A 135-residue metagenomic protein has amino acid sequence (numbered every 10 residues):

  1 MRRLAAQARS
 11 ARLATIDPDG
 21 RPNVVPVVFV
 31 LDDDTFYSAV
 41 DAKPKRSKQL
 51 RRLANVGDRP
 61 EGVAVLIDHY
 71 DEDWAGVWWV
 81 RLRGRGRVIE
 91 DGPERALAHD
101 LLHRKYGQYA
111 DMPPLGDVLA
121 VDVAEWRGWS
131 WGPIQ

Functional and structural regions predicted by a protein language model:
M1-P26, V30-L31: An N-terminal domain-cap segment
A8-S10, V25-P26, P60-V63, L115-D117: Short, surface-exposed beta-edge/turn micro-motifs
A11-L13, S38-A39, V65, G128: Short hydrophobic/aromatic-rich beta-strand segments that constitute the beta-sheet cores of beta-sandwich/beta-barrel
A14-D17, D68-D73: Short, solvent-exposed loop/turn elements at beta->coil junctions and helix N-caps that rim active or binding pockets
V30-Y70: A short mixed-secondary-structure module that forms the rim of ligand-binding clefts
S47, E72-Q135: Charged, gly/pro-rich active-site loop segments
